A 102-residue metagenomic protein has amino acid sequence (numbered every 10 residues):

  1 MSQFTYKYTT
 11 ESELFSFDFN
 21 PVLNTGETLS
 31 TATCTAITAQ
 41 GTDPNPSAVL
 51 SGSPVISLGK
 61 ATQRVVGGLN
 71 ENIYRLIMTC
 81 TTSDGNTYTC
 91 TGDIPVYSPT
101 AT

Functional and structural regions predicted by a protein language model:
M1-E27, V96-T102: Predominantly extracytoplasmic/ectodomain segments of secreted and cell-surface proteins
P21-T31, Q40-N45: Extracellular acidic loop/turn motifs
A39-L58: Low-complexity "stalk/linker" and mucin-like segments enriched in Ser/Thr/Pro/Ala/Gly
G59-Q63: Short strand-edge motifs at loop-to-beta-strand transitions and within beta-strands of extracellular beta-rich domains
V66-N72: Surface-exposed, short loops/turns at beta-strand junctions within beta-sandwich domains
I73-I77: Short, conserved beta-strand segments of beta-strand-rich sandwich/propeller modules, principally
T79-S83: Beta-strand-rich extracellular modules
N86-P99: C-terminal edge beta-strand
